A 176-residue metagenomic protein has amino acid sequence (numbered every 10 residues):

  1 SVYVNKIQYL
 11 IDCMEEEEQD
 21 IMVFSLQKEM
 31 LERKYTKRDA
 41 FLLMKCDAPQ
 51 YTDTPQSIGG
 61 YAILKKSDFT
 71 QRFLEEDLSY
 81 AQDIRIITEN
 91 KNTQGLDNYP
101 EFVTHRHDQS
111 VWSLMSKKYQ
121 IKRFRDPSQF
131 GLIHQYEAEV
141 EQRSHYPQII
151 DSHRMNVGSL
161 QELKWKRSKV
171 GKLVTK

Functional and structural regions predicted by a protein language model:
V2-K176: Glycosyltransferase catalytic domains, chiefly GT-A lineage
